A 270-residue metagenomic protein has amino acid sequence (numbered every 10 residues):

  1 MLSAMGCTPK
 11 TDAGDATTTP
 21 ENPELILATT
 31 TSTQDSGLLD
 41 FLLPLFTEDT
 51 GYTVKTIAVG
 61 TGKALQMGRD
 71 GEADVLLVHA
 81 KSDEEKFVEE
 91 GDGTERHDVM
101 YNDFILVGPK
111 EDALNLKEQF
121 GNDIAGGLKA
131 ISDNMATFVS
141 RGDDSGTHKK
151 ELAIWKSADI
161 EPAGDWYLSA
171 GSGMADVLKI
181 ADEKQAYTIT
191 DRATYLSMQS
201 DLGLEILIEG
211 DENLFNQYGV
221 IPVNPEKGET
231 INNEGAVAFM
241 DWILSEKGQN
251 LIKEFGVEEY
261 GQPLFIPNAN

Functional and structural regions predicted by a protein language model:
L2-G6: C-terminal motif of bacterial Sec signal peptides marking the signal peptidase cleavage site
C7-T47, G62, Q66, E72 (+4 more regions): Exported/periplasmic ABC-transporter solute-binding proteins
L25, Y52-V54: Conserved beta-strand core positions
G71, N102-D103: Short, conserved active-site loops that position catalytic residues or coordinate cofactors/metal ions across diverse
V75-Y101: Acidic, polar ligand-binding/catalytic clefts
L106: Serine endopeptidase catalytic core focused on the charge-relay Asp
